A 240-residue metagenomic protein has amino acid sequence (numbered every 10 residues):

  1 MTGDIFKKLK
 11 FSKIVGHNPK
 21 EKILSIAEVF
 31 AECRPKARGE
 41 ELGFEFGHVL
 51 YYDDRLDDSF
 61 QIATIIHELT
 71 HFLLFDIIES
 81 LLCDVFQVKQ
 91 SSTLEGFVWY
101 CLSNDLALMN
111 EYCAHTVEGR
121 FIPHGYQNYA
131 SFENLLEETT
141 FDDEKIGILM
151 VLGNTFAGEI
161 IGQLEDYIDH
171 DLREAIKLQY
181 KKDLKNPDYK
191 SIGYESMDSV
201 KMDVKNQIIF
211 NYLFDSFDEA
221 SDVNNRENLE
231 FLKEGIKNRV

Functional and structural regions predicted by a protein language model:
M1-K22: Zn2+-dependent metallopeptidase catalytic core
F6, P35, G39, G43 (+1 more regions): N-terminal "first-domain core" detector
K22-I65, L69-D76: Active-site scaffold of zinc-dependent metalloenzymes
S59, L74-M109: Post-HEXXH active-site segment of zinc metalloproteases
T70, L74-I78, E118-Y126: Hydrophobic/aromatic-lined pockets within catalytic cores
L81-F86, P123-E138: Short acidic alpha-helical/loop segments enriched in Asp/Glu that coordinate divalent cations
L106-I122: An active-site-proximal "capping" alpha-helix that borders the catalytic cofactor pocket
F132-V240: Pan-zinc metallopeptidase signature
